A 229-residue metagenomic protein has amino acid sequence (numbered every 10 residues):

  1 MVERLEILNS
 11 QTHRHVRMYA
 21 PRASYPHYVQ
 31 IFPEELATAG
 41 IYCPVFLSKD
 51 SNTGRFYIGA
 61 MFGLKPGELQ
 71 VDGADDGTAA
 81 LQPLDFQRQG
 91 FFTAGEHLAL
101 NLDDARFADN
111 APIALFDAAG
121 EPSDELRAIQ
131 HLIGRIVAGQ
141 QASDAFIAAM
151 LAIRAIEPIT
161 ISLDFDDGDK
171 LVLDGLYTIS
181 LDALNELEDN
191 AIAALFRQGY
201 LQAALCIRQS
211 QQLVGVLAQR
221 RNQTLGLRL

Functional and structural regions predicted by a protein language model:
M1-M61: Short, extreme N-terminal leader segments that mark the start of a protein/domain
R14-A20, I31-F32, L64-K65, Q130-I136 (+1 more regions): N-terminal start-of-chain detector that recognizes signal peptides and the immediate post-cleavage beginning
S24-V29, E34-T38, G73-D85, I147-A155: Short, solvent-exposed secondary-structure boundary motifs
A39-Y42, Q87-R88, A94, A155-I159: A short, compositionally biased
C43-P66, A142-L163: Compositionally biased, low-hydrophobicity segments enriched in charged and small polar residues
R55-A118: Aromatic- and glycine-enriched beta-alpha-beta binding-site module
G95-L229: A contiguous, surface-oriented mixed alpha/beta subdomain in the mid-to-C-terminal portion of proteins that forms
